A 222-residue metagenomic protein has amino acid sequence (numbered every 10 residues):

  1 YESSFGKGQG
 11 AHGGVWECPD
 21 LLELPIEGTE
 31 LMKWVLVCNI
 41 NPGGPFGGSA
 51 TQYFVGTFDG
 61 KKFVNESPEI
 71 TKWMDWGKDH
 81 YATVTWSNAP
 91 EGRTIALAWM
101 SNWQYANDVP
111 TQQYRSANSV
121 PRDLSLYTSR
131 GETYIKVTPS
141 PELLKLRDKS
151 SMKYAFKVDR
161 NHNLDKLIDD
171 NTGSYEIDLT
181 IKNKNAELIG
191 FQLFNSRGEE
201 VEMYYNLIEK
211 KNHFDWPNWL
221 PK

Functional and structural regions predicted by a protein language model:
Y1-Q9, C18, L22, E30-G43 (+1 more regions): Hydrophobic core segments of beta-strands in well-ordered, beta-rich domains
F5-A11, I70-D75: Surface-exposed loop and turn segments in beta-propeller and other repeat-based domains that flank or scaffold
A11-H12, G43-G48, Q112-R115: Short consensus segments that form the blades of beta-propeller domains, in both extracellular/periplasmic
H12-P19, G77-A82: Repeat-based blade/solenoid architectures
L22-E23, S87: Short glycine/serine- and small hydrophobic-enriched flexible loop segments
L24-G28, W34-V35, N41-K62: Acidic, glycine-rich loop-and-beta core segments that form the ion-binding/anion-interacting portion of active sites
G28, Q52, T57-K78, A82-K222: Beta-rich accessory regions
